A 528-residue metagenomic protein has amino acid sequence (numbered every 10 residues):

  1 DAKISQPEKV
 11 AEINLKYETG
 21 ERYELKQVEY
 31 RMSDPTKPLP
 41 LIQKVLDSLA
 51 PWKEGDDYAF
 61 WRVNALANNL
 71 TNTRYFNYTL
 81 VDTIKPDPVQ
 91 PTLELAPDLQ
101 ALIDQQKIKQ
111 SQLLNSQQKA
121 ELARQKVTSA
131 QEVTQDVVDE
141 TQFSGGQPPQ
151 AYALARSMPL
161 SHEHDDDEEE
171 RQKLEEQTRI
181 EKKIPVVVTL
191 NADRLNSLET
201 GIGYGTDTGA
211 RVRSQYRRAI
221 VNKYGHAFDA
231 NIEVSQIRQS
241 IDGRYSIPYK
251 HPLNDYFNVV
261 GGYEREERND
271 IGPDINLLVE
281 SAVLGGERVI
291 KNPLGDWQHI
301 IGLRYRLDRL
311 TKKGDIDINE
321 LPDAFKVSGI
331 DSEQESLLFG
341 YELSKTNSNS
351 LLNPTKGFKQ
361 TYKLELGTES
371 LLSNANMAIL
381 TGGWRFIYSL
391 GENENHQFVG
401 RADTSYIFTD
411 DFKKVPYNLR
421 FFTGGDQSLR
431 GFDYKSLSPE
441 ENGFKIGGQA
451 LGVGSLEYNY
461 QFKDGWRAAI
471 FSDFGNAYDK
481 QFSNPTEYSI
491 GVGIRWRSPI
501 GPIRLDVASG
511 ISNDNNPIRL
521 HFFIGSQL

Functional and structural regions predicted by a protein language model:
D1-E18: Post-signal-peptide, soluble extracytosolic/periplasmic N-terminal scaffold domains of envelope/secretory systems
D1-I4, R22-Q27, T311-E320: Interfacial loop/beta elements and low-complexity acidic/Ser/Thr-rich segments of macromolecular assembly/processing
Y30-P35, S48-D57, G201, D229-A230 (+1 more regions): Second-shell loop/turn segments in exported
A59-R62, N68-P354, F358-T361, A378 (+4 more regions): Gram-negative/organellar outer-membrane beta-barrel architecture
V259, E280-G286, Q360-T368, A375-F408: Transmembrane beta-barrel strand/turn architecture of Gram-negative outer membrane proteins
N269-I271, R309-D317, N374-N376, N395 (+2 more regions): Outer-membrane beta-barrel and related beta-rich outer-membrane complex signature in Gram-negative bacteria
G391-F471, D479: Extracytoplasmic gating/loop element in the C-terminal half of outer-membrane beta-barrel translocons and assembly
G475, S483-I503, D514-N515: C-terminal structured "cap/appendage" subdomains that terminate the fold
